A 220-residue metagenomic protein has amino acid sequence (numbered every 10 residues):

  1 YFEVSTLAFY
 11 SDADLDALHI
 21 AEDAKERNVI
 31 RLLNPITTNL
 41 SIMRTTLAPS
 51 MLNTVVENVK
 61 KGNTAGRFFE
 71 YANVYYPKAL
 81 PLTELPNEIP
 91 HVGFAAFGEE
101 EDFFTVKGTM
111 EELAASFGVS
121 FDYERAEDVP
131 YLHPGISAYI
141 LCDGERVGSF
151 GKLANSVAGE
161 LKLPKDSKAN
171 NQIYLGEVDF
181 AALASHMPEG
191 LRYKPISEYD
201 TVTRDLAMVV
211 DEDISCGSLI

Functional and structural regions predicted by a protein language model:
Y1-I220: Extended beta-strand-rich architecture
